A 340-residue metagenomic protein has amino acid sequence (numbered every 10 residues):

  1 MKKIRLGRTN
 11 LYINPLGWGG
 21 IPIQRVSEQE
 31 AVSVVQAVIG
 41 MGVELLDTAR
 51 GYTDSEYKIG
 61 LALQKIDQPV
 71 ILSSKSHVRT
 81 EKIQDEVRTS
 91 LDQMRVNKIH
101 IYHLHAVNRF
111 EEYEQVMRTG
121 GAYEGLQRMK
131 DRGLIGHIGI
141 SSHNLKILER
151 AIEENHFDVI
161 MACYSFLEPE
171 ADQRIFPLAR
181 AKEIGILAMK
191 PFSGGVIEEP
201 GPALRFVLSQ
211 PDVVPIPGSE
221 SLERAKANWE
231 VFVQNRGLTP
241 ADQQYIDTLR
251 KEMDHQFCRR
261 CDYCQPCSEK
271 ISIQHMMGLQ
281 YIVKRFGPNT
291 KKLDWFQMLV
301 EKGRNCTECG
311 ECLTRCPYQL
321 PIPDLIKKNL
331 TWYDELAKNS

Functional and structural regions predicted by a protein language model:
M1-V70: N-terminal binding-site loop/beta-alpha segment at the start of enzyme catalytic domains that lines or forms
L6, W18, L46, I59 (+11 more regions): Conserved, mostly hydrophobic/aromatic
G19, A49, K75, Y102-H105 (+4 more regions): Conserved residues at the C-terminal ends of beta-strands
V26-Q29, Q36, G40, E81-L187 (+1 more regions): Glycine/proline-rich, positively charged, aromatic-decorated active-site loop/lid region on the catalytic face
I39, V43-E44, R174-A188, F192-S340: Structured C-terminal cap/extension of enzyme domains
E44-A49, L72-S74, G136-G139, V159-C163 (+3 more regions): Short catalytic-loop micro-motif centered on adjacent basic/acidic residues
R50-G51, K65-Q84, M94, H105-N108: Structural motif corresponding to the early beta-alpha repeats
P69-L72, F157-S165, R236-D242: Short hydrophobic/aromatic-enriched beta-strand-loop microsegments
